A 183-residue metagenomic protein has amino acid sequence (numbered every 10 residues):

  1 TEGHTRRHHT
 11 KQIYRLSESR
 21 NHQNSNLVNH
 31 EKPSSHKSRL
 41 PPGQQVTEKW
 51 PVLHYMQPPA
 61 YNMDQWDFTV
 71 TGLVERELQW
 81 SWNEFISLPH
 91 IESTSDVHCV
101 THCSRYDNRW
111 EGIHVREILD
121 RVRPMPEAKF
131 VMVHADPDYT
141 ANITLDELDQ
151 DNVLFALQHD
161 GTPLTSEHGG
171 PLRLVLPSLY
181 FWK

Functional and structural regions predicted by a protein language model:
H4, H8-H9, Y14: Intrinsic-disorder-associated, low-complexity terminal segments enriched in Asp/Asn/His/Tyr and depleted of Lys/Arg
E18-K183: Structured, non-membrane catalytic/scaffold regions adjacent to prosthetic-group chemistry
